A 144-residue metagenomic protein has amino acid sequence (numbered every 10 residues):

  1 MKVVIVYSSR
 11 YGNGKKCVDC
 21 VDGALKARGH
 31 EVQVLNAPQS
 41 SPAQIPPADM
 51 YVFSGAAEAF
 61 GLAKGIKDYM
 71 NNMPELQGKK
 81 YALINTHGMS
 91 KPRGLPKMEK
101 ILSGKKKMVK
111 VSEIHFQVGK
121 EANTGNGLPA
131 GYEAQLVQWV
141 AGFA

Functional and structural regions predicted by a protein language model:
K2-K26: N-terminal beta1-alpha1 ligand-phosphate binding loop
G12, S41, S90: Flexible, glycine-rich phosphate/dinucleotide-binding loops and adjacent beta-alpha linkers at cofactor/substrate
K16, A24-R28, Q33, P47-A144: FMN-binding flavodoxin-like domain, especially the glycine-rich phosphate-binding loop
L35-S40: Short acidic loop-to-helix transition motifs that present clustered carboxylates
